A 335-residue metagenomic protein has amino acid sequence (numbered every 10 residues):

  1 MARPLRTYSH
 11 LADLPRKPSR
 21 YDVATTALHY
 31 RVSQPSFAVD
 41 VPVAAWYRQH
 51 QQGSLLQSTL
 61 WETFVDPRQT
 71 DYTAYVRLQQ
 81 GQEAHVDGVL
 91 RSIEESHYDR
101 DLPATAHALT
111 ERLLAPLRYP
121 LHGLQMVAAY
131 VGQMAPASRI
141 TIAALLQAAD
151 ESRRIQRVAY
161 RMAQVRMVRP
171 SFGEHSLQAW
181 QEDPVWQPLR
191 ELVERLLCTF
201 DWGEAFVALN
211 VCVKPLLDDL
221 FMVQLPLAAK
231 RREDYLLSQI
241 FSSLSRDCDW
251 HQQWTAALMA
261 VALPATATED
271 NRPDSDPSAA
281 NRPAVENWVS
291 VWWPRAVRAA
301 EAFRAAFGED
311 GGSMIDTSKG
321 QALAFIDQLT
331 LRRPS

Functional and structural regions predicted by a protein language model:
M1-P120, T266-S335: Terminal targeting/low-complexity segments that flank the catalytic cores of oxidoreductases
P35-A38, A104-A135, F200-A228: Alpha-helical bundle segments that constitute or directly flank the non-heme di-iron/ferroxidase center
Y72, V76, H107-L121, T141 (+6 more regions): Amphipathic, non-membrane alpha-helical segments in soluble helical-bundle scaffolds
E94-T110, Q164-F172, R195-E204, A262 (+1 more regions): Membrane-interacting alpha-helical segments
A104-D183: Long, hydrophobic, well-ordered secondary-structure blocks that form the structural core and pocket-lining surfaces
Q125, I155, A159-M162, Q252 (+3 more regions): A structural signal for well-ordered alpha-helices, especially hydrophobic packing surfaces of coiled-coils
R153, Q164, P170-R246: Active-site-proximal alpha-helical scaffolds that flank and shape metal-associated catalytic sites
P215-F307: Long, repeat-rich segments with strong aromatic
